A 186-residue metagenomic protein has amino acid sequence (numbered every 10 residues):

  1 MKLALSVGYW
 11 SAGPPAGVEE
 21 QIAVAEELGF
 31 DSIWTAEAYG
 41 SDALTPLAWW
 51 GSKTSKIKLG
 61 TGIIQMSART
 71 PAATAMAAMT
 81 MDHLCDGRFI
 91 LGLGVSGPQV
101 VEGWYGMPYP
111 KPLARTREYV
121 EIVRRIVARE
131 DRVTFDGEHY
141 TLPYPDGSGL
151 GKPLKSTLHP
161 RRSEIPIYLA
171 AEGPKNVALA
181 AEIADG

Functional and structural regions predicted by a protein language model:
M1-T61, S67, I165: N-terminal beta1-alpha1-beta2 module of alpha/beta enzyme domains
G13, A68-A72, M76, K111: Residue-level signal for the nucleotide or nucleotide-sugar donor/cofactor binding architecture
D31, G62, W104-P108: Short amphipathic alpha-helical segments at helix-loop
T35-A36, G62, G92, A170: Structural motif
A38-D42, R69, S96, A171-E172: Short beta->alpha linker loops
L44-T45, T70-P71, V100-G103: Short Asp/Glu-rich motifs
A75-I183: Internal, glycine-rich beta/alpha segment that forms the wall or movable "lid" of small-molecule/cofactor binding
